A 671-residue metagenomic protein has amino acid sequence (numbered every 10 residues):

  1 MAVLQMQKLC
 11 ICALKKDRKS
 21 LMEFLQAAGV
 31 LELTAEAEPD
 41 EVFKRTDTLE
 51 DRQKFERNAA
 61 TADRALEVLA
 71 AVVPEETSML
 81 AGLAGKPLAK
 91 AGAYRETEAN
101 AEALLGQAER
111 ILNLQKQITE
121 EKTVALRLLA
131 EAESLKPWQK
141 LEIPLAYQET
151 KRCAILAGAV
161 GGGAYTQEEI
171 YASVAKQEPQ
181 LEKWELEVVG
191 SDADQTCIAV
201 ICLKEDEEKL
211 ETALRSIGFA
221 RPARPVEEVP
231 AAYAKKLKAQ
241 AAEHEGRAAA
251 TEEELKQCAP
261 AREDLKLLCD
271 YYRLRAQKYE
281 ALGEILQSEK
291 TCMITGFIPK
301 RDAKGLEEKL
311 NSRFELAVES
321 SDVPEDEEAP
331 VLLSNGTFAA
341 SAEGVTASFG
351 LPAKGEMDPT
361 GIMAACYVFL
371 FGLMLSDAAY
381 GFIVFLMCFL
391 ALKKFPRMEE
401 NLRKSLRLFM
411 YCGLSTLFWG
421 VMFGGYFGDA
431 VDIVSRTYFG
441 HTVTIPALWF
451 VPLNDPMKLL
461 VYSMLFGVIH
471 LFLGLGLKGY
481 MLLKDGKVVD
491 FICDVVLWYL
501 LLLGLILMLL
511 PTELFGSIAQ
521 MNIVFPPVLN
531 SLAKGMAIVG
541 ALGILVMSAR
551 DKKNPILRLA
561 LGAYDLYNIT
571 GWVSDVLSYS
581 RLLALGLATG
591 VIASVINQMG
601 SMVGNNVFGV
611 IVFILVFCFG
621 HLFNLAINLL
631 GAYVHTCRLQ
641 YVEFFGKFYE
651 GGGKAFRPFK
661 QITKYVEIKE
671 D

Functional and structural regions predicted by a protein language model:
M1-M363, A391, M398, L402-F409: Long, charged N-terminal accessory/stalk domains
A2-K8, K16-M22, Q26-L33, K304-D671: Conserved, carboxylate-rich catalytic/transport cores that coordinate ions
